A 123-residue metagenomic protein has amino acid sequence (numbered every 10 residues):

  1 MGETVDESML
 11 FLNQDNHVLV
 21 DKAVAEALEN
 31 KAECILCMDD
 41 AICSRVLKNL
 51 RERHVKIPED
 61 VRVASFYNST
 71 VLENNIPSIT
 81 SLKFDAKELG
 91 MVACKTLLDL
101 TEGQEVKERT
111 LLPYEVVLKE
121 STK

Functional and structural regions predicted by a protein language model:
M1-K123: Bacterial carbohydrate/catabolite-sensing allosteric modules
